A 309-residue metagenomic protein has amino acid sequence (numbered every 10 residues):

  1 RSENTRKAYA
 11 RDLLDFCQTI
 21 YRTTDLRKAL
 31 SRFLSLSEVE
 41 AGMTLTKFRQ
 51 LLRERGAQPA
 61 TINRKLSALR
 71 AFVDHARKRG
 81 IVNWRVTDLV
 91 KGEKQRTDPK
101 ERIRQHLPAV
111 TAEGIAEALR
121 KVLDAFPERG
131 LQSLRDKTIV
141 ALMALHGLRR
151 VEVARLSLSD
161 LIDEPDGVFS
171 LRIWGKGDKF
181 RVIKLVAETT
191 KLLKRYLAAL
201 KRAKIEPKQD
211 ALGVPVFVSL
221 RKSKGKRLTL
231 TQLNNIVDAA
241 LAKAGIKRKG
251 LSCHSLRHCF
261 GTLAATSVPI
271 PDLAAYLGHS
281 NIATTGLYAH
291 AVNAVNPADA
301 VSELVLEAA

Functional and structural regions predicted by a protein language model:
R1-A309: Conserved catalytic core of the tyrosine transesterase superfamily
